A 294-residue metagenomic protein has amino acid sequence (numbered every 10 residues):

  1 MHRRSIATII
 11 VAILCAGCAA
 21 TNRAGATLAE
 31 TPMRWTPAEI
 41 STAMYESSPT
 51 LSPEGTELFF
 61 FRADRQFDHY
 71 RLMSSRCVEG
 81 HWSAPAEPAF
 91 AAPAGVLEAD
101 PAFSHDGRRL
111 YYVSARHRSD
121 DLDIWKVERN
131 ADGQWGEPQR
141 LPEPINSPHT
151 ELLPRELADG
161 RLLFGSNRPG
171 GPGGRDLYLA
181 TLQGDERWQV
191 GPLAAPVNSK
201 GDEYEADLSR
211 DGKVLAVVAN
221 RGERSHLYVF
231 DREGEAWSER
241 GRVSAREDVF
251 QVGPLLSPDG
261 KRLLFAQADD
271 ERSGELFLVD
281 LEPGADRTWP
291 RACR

Functional and structural regions predicted by a protein language model:
M1-I9: Bacterial N-terminal signal peptides that target proteins for export
T21-R294: Short, conserved micro-motifs composed of acidic
